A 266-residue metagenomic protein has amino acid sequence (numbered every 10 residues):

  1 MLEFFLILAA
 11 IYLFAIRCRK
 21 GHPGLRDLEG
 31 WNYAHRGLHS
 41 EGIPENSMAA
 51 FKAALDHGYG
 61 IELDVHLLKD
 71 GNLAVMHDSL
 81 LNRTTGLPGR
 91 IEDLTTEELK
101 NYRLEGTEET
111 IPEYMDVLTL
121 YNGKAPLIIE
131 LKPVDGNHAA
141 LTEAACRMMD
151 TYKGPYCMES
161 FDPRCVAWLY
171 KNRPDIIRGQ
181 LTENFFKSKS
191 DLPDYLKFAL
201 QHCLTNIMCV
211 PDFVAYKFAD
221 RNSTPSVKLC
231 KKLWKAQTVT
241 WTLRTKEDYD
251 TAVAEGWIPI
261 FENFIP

Functional and structural regions predicted by a protein language model:
M1-P266: Phosphate-group recognition and catalysis centered on beta-loop-alpha active-site segments
